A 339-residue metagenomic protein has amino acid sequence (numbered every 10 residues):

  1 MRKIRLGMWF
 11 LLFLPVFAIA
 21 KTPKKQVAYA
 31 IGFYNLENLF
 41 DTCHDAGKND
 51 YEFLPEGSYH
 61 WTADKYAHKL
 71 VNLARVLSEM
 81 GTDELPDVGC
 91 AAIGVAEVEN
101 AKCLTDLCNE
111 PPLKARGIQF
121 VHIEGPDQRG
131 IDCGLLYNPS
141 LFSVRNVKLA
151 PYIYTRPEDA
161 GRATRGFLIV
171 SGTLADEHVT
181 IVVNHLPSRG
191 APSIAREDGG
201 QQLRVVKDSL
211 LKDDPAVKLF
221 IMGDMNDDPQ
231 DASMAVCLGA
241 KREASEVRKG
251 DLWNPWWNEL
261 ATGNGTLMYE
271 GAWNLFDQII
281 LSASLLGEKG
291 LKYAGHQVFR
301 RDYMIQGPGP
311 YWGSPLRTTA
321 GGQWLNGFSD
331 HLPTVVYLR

Functional and structural regions predicted by a protein language model:
M1-Q26: Bacterial Sec-dependent N-terminal signal peptides
I19-P111, A115, V121-C133, Q201 (+2 more regions): N-terminal, active-site-proximal structural segment of metallo-dependent hydrolase catalytic domains
A20-T22, D208-L219, D227-R339: Metal-dependent phosphoester-hydrolase catalytic domains
K24-I31, F40, S140-S143, R162-P187 (+1 more regions): Beta-strand-turn-beta hairpins that frame and shape the catalytic cleft of phosphate-ester-processing enzymes
Y34-E37, A96-E99, H122-P126, N138-P139 (+6 more regions): Active-site-proximal beta-strand/loop segments in catalytic clefts of secreted hydrolases
N38-D45, G190-A191, E288-G290, N326: Short, solvent-exposed loop/turn elements at domain surfaces
G125-Q128, L135-G172: Surface-exposed loop and adjacent secondary-structure segments within mature catalytic domains
S193-P215: A long, amphipathic alpha-helix that forms part of the scaffold/cap immediately adjacent to metal-dependent active
